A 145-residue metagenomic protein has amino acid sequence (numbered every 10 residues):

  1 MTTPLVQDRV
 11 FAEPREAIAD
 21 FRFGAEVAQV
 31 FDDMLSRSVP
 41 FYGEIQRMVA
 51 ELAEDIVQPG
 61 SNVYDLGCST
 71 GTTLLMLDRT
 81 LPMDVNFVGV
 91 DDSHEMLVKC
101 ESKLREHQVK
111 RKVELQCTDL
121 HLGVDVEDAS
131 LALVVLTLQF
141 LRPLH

Functional and structural regions predicted by a protein language model:
M1-V30: N-terminal, positively charged/glycine-rich alpha-helical extensions of SAM-dependent methyltransferases
P40-P59: Conserved alpha-helix/loop element of class I SAM-dependent methyltransferases that forms part of the SAM/SAH-binding
G60-S69: Conserved class I S-adenosyl-L-methionine
Y64, T73-L122: Class I SAM-dependent methyltransferase SAM/SAH-binding core
L133: A conserved beta-strand element that flanks and buttresses the S-adenosyl-L-methionine
T137: Hydrophobic adenine-recognition pocket in adenosine-nucleotide-binding enzymes
L141-H145: A short, conserved alpha-helix within the catalytic core of class I
